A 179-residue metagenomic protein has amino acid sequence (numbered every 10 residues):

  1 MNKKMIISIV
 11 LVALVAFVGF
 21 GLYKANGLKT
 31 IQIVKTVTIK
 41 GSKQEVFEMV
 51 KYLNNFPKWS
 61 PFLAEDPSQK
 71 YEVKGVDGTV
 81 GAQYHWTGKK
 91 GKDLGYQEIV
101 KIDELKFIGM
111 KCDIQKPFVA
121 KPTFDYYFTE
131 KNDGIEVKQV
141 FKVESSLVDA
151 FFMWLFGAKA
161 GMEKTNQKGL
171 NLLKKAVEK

Functional and structural regions predicted by a protein language model:
K3-K4, D113-Q167, L173: Beta-strand/loop substructures that line and gate deep hydrophobic ligand-binding cavities in soluble
I7-I9, K58, P67-F118, E136 (+2 more regions): Glycine-rich portal/gate segments that line the openings of hydrophobic small-molecule binding cavities
I7-K70: Hydrophobic ligand-binding cavity/cleft-lining segments
V34, E72, T87, W154-A158: Conserved short-loop catalytic and cofactor-binding motifs
T36, E98, D125-Y127: Short, surface-exposed charged micro-motifs
G41, D103-L105, N132: Residue-level signal for tight coil/turn positions that link beta-strands
Q44, E48-N54, K164-Q167, N171 (+1 more regions): Solvent-exposed, polar/charged alpha-helical surfaces in well-ordered, non-transmembrane soluble domains, broadly
